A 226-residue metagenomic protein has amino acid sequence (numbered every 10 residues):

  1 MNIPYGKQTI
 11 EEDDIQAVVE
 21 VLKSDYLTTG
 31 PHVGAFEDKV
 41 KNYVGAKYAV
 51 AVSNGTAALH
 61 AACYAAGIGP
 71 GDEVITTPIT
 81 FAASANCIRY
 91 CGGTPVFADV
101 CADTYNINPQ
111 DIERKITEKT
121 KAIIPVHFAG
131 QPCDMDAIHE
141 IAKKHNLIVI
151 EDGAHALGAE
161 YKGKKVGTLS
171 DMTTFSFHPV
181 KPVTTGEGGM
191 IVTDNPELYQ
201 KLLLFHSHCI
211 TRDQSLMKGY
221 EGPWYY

Functional and structural regions predicted by a protein language model:
M1-L27, P31: N-terminal "arm"/small-domain region of PLP-dependent enzymes with the aminotransferase-like
Y26-E73, C87-C91, F97-D99, K164: Phosphate-binding glycine-rich loop
A51, T76, F97, P182 (+1 more regions): Conserved SAM-binding loop
Y64-G153, E160: PLP-dependent aminotransferase-like
A156-K162, L169-Y226: Active-site region of PLP-dependent enzymes
